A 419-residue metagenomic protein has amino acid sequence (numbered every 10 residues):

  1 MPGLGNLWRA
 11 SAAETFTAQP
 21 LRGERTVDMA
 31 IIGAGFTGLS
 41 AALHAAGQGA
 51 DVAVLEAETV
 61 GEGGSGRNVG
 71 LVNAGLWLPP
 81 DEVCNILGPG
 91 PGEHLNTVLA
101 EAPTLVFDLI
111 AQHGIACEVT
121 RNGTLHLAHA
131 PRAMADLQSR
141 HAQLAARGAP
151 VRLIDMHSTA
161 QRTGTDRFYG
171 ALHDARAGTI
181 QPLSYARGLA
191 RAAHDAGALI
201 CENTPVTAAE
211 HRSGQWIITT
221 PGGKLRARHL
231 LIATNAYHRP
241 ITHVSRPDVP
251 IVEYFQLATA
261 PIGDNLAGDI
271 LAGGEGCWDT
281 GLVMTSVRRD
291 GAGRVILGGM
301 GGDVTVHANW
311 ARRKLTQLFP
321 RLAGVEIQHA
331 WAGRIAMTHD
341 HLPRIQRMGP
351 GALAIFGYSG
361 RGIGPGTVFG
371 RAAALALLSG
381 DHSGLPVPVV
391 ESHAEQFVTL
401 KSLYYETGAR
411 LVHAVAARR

Functional and structural regions predicted by a protein language model:
M1-M29: Extreme N-terminal leader/targeting segments of oxidoreductases
A18, P89, A116-H126, S158-A192 (+2 more regions): Helix-loop-beta segment of a Rossmann-like dinucleotide-binding subdomain
G33-T37, A57: Glycine-rich Rossmann-fold phosphate-binding loop(s) that bind the pyrophosphate of adenine dinucleotide cofactors
A46-R67: Glycine-rich FAD pyrophosphate-binding loop
G75-M156: Dinucleotide-binding Rossmann-like beta1-alpha1 core, especially the glycine-rich loop that anchors the ADP
T104, Q112-T120, V206-A208, S213 (+2 more regions): Active-site substrate-recognition segment that forms the wall of the catalytic cavity or substrate channel
A135-A145, R167-R228: Helical element adjacent to the flavin cofactor pocket in flavoenzyme catalytic cores
L297, G301-A417: C-terminal catalytic lobe of FAD-dependent flavoproteins
